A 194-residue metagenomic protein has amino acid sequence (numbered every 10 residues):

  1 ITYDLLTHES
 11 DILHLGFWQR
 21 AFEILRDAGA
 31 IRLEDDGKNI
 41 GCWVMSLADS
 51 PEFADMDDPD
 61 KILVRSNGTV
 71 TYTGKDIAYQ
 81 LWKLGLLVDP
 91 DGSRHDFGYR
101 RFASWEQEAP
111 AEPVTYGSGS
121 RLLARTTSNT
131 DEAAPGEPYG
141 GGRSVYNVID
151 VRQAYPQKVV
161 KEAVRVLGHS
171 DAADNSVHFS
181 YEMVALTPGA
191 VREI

Functional and structural regions predicted by a protein language model:
I1-I194: Alpha-helical recognition segments enriched in aromatics with Gly/Pro capping that present substrate-recognition
